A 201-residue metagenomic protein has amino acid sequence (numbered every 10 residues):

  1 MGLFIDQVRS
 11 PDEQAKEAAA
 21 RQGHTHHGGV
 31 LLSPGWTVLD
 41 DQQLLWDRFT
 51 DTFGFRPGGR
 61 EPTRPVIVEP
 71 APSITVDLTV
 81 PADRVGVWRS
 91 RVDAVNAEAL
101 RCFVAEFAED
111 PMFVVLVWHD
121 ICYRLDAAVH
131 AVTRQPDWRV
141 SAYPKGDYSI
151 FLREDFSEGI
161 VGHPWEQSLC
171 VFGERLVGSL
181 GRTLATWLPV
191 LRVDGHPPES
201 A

Functional and structural regions predicted by a protein language model:
M1-A201: Structured alpha/beta or helical-core interaction and ligand-binding surfaces enriched in interleaved
